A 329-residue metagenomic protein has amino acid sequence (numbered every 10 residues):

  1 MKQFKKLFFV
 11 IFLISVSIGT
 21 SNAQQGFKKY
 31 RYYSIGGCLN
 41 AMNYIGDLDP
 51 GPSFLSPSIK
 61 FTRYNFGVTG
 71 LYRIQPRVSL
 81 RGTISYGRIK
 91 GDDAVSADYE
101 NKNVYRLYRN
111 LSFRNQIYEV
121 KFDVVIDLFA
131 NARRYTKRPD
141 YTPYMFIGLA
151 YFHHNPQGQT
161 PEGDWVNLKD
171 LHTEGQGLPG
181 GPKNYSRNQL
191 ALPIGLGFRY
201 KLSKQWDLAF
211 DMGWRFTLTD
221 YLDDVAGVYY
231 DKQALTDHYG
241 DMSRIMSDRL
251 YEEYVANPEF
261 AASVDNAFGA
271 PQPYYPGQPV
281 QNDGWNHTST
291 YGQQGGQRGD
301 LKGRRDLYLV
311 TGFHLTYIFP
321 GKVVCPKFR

Functional and structural regions predicted by a protein language model:
R31, T62-Y64, Q116-V120, Y141 (+2 more regions): Residues that define the transmembrane beta-barrel architecture of outer-membrane proteins
G37-A41, V68-Y72, F122-L128, I147-Y151 (+3 more regions): Residues on the lipid-exposed face of transmembrane beta-strands in outer-membrane beta-barrel proteins
A41-T69: Surface-exposed strand-loop-strand hairpins of Gram-negative outer-membrane beta-barrel proteins
I45, R77-L80, N131-R133, Q205-L208 (+1 more regions): Repeated loop/turn-to-beta-strand initiation elements of outer-membrane beta-barrel proteins
G51-P57, Y105-F113, A132-R133, L178-N184 (+1 more regions): Extracellular loop and loop/strand-boundary signature of outer-membrane beta-barrel proteins
P76-V78, I84-K169: Gram-negative (and chloroplast) outer-membrane scaffold detector with strong preference for beta-barrel transmembrane
K121, V125, R304-R329: Outer-membrane beta-barrel "beta-signal"
T173-L178, Q233-R305: Flexible glycine-rich, low-complexity coil/linker segments exposed to the extracellular/periplasmic environment
